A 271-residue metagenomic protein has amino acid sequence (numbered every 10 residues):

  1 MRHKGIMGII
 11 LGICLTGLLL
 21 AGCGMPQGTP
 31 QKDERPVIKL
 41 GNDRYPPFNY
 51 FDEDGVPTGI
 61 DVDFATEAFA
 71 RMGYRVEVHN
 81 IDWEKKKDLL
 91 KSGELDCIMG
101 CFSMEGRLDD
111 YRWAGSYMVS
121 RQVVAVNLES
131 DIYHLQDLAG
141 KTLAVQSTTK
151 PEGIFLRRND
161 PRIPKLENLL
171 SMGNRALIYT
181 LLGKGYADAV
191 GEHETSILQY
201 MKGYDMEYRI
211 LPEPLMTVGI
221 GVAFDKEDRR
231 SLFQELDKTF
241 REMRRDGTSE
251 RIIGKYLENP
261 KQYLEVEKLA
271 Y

Functional and structural regions predicted by a protein language model:
M1-I10: Bacterial N-terminal signal peptides that target proteins for export
L20-G22: C-terminal motif of bacterial Sec signal peptides marking the signal peptidase cleavage site
G24, V62-R71, I132, Q136-K150 (+1 more regions): Extended ligand-binding regions for polar small-molecule ligands
M25-C101, D109, S171, E235-L236: Extracytoplasmic small-molecule ligand-binding "clamshell" domains of the periplasmic binding protein/Venus flytrap
N42-R44, V119-V126, K202-R241, N259-Y271: Periplasmic-binding protein-like
R44-Y45, E53-V56, F102-M104, N127-D131 (+2 more regions): Short coil/turn segments
A65-Y74, P151-G173, M201-D205: Ligand-binding cleft/hinge of the Venus flytrap
K85-D88, C101-D110, I154-R157, L181-T217: A ligand-binding cleft/hinge motif common to bilobed small-molecule-binding domains
